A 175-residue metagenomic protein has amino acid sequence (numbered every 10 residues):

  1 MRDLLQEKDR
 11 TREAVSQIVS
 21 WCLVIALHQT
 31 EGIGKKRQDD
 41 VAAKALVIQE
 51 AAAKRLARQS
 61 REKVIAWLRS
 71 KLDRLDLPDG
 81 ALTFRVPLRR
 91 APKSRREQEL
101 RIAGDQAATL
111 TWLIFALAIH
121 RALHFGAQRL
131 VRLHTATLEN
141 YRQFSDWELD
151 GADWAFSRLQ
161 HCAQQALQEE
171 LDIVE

Functional and structural regions predicted by a protein language model:
M1-L27, A51-R121, E148-E175: Intrinsic disorder/low-complexity detector
A26, T30, K44, A118 (+1 more regions): Active-site catalytic microenvironments for nucleophilic, acid-base chemistry
V41-A52, L133-F144: Amphipathic alpha-helical segments that form the core helices of the histone-fold
